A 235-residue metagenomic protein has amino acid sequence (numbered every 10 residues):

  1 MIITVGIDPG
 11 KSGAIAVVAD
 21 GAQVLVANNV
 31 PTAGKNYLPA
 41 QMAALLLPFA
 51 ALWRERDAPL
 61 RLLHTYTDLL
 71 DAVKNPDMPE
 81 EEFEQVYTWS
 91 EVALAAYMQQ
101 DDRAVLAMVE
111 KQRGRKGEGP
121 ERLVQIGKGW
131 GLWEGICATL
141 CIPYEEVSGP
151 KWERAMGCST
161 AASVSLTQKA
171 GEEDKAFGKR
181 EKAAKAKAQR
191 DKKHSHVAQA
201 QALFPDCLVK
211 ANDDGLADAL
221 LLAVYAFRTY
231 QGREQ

Functional and structural regions predicted by a protein language model:
M1-Q235: Phosphate- and other anionic-substrate recognition elements at nucleic-acid/protein interfaces
